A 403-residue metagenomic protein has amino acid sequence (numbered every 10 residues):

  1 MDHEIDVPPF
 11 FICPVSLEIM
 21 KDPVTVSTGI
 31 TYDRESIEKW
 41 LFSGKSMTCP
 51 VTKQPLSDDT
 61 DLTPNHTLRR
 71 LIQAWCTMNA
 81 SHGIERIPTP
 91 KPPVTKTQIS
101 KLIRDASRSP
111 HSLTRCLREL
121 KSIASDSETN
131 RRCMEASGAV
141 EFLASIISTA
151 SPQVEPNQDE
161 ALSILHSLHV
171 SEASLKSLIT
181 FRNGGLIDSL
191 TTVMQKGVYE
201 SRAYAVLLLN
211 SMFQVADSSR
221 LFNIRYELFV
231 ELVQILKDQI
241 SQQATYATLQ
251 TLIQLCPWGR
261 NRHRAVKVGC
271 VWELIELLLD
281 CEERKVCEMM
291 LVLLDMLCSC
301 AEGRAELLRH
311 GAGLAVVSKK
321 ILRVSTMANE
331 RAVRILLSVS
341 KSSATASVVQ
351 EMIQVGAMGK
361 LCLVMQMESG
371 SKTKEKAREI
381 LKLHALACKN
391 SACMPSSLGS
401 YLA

Functional and structural regions predicted by a protein language model:
M1-S174, G184-L186, V193-M194, Y199 (+2 more regions): Replace "small metal-dependent catalytic modules" with "small catalytic or cofactor-binding modules
D22, K53-L56, K319-K320, A346 (+1 more regions): Short interface patches used for recognition in eukaryotic signaling and trafficking proteins
D22, M47, E141, V230 (+7 more regions): Glycine-centered loop/turn positions within well-structured domains that cap or flank conserved ligand/cofactor-binding
I37, C116, L175-K176, A205 (+6 more regions): Conserved eukaryotic protein kinase-like
T63, I84-T95, I103, N130-G138 (+10 more regions): Short, hydrophobic/charged alpha-helical patches characteristic of ARM/HEAT alpha-solenoid repeats and analogous
Q98-R104, F142-I147, I187-T191, E231-V233 (+5 more regions): Buried hydrophobic core positions in alpha-solenoid tandem helical repeats
R108-K121, S151-S167, G197-S211, R225 (+6 more regions): Alpha-helical solenoid repeats of the armadillo/HEAT superfamily in eukaryotic scaffolding/adaptor proteins
